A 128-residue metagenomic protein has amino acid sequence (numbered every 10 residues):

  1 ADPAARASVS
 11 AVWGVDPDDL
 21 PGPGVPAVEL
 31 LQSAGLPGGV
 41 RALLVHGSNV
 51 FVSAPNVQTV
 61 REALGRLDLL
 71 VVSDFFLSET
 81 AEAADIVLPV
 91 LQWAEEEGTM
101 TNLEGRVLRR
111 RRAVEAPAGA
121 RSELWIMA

Functional and structural regions predicted by a protein language model:
A1-A128: Non-catalytic alpha/beta scaffold blocks inside enzyme catalytic domains
